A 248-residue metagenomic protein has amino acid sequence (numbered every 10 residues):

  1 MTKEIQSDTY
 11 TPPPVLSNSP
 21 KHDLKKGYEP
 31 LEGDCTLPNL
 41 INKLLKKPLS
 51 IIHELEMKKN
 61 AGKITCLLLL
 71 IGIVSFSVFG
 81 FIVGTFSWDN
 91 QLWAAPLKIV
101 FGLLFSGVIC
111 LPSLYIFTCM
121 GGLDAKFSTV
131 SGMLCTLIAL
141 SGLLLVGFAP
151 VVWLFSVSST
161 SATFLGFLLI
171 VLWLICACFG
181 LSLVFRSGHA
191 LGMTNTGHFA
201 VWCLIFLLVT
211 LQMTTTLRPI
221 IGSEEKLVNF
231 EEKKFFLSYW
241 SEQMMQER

Functional and structural regions predicted by a protein language model:
T2-L68, K234-R248: N-terminal juxtamembrane cytosolic/stromal segments of multi-pass membrane proteins
L24-P30, D89-A94, G107-V108, T129 (+1 more regions): Short amphipathic alpha-helical segments, especially helix-boundary/capping motifs
C35-T36, Q91, T194-N195, S223: Serine/threonine-rich low-complexity intrinsically disordered regions
L37-A125: Selected alpha-helical membrane-embedding segments in polytopic membrane proteins
K47-L55, K59, S141, L191 (+2 more regions): Short secondary-structure junctions and interdomain/linker hinges
L97-F101, F105, L114-G222: Hydrophobic alpha-helical transmembrane segments and adjacent short intramembrane/lumenal linkers of inner/organellar
R218-M244: Functional transmembrane-helix hotspots
